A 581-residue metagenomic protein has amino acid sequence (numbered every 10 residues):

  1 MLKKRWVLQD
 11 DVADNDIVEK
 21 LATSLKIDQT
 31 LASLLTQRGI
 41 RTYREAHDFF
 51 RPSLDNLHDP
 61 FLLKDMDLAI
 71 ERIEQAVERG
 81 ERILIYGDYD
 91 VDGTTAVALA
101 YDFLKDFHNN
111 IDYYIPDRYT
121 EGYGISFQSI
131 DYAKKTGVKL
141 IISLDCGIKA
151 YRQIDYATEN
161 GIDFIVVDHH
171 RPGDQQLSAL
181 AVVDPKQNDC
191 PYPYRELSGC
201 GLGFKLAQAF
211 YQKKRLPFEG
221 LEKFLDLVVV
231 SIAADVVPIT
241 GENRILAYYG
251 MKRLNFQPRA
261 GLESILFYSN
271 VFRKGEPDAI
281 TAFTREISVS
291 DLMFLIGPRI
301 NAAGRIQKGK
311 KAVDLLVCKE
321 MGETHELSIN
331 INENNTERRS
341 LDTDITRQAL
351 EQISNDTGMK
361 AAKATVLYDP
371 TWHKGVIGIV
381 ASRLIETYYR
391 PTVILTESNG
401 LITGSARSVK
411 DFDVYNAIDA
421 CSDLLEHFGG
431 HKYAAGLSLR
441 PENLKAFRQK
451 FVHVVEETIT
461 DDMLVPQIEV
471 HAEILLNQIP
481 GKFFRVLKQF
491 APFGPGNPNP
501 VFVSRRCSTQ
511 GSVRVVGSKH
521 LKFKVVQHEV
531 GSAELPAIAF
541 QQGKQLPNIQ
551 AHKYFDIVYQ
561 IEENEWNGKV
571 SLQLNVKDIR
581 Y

Functional and structural regions predicted by a protein language model:
L2, D11-V12, I17-L140, N160-G161 (+5 more regions): Hydrophobic helix-and-loop "lid/oligomerization" segment in the mid-to-C-terminal part of catalytic domains
L99, L177-L216, L221-A233: Short alpha-helices
K139, L180, D556: Conserved acidic residues
L144-L197: Histidine/acidic-residue-rich, glycine-tolerant segments that coordinate divalent metal ions
F256-A260, E456-P547: A contiguous loop/helix-start segment that scaffolds small-molecule binding in enzyme catalytic cores
G543-V558: Short nucleic-acid-contacting surface segments enriched for D/E, G, S/T with interspersed K/R
N567-Y581: OB-fold/S1-family single-stranded nucleic acid-binding modules
